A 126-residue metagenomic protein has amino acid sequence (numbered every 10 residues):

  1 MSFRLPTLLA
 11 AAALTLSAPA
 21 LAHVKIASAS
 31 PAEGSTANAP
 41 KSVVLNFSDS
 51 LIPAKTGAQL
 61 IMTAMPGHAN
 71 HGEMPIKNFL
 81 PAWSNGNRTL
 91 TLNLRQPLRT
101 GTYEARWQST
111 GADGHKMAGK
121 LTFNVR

Functional and structural regions predicted by a protein language model:
M1-L9: Bacterial N-terminal signal peptides that target proteins for export
L9-A12, L21-H23, A58, T63: Intrinsically disordered, low-complexity terminal tails and linkers in eukaryotic proteins, enriched in charged/polar
L14-T15, K55: Gram-positive Sec-dependent secretion signals
S17-P19: N-terminal signal peptide c-region/cleavage motif recognized by signal peptidases
L21-K41: N-terminal edge beta-strand
S35-N38, I52-N124: Acidic, low-complexity Ser/Thr/Gly/Pro-rich repeat segments typical of extracellular/periplasmic and surface-exposed
S42-S50: Short edge beta-strand/loop segments characteristic of extracellular beta-sandwich folds
